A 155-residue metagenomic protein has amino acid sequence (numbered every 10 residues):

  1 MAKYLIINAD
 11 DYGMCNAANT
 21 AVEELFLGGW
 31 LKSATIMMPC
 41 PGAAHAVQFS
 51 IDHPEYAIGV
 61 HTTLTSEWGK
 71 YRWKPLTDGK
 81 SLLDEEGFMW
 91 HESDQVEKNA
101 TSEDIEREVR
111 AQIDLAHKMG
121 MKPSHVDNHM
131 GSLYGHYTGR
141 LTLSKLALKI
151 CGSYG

Functional and structural regions predicted by a protein language model:
M1-A17, A21-V22: Boundary/entry segment of secreted carbohydrate-active catalytic domains
Y4-I6, L31-T35, E55-H61, P123-D127: Structural preference for beta-strand elements that scaffold enzyme active sites
D10-Y12, P39-P41, H61-E67, G131: Active-site beta-loop-alpha junctions enriched in small/polar residues
N16-P41: A short alpha/beta connector and helix-capping loop motif
A18, A43, I105, V109: Aromatic/hydrophobic pocket-lining residues that form the small-molecule binding cavity in soluble enzyme cores
V22-G28, H45-A57, R72-D84, K118-G120: Acidic (Asp/Glu)-rich catalytic clusters
L64-R72, L76-P123: Active-site gating/metal-coordination segments in enzymes
R110-G155: Catalytic domains of cell-wall/extracellular-matrix polysaccharide-remodeling enzymes, centered on de-N-acetylation
